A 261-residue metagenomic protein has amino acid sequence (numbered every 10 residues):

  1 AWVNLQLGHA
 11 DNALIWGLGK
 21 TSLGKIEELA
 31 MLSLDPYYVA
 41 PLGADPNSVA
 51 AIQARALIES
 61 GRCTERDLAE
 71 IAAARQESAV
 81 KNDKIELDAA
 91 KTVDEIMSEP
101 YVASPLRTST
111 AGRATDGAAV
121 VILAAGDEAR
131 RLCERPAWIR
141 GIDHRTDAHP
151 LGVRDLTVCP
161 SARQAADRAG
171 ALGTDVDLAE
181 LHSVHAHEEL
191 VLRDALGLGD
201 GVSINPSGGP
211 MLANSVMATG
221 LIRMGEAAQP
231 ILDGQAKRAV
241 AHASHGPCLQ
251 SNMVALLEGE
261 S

Functional and structural regions predicted by a protein language model:
W2-L14, L18-G19, S98, V102-S261: Claisen-condensing/thiolase-fold acyl-transfer catalytic domains that form or cleave C-C bonds in fatty acid
A13-G61: Flexible glycine-/small-residue-enriched beta->alpha junction loops that bind anionic phosphate/pyrophosphate groups
T21-K25, Q76-N82, C248-L249: Short, well-ordered, mixed-charge alpha-helical segments that flank or form enzyme active sites
G24-E28, K91-T92, A137-R140, A165: Short hydrophobic/aromatic-rich motifs at helix boundaries and adjacent loops
E28-S33, I85-E86, D194-G197: Short, surface-exposed, charged loop/turn segments at secondary-structure junctions
V39, D45-L87, L178-E180, S207-L212: Conserved thiamine diphosphate
A51, E65, A89, V93 (+3 more regions): Alpha-helix initiation and N-capping motif
R66, E70-A74, V80-G117, S215: Polyanion-binding loop/helix "lid" in catalytic or ligand-binding cores
